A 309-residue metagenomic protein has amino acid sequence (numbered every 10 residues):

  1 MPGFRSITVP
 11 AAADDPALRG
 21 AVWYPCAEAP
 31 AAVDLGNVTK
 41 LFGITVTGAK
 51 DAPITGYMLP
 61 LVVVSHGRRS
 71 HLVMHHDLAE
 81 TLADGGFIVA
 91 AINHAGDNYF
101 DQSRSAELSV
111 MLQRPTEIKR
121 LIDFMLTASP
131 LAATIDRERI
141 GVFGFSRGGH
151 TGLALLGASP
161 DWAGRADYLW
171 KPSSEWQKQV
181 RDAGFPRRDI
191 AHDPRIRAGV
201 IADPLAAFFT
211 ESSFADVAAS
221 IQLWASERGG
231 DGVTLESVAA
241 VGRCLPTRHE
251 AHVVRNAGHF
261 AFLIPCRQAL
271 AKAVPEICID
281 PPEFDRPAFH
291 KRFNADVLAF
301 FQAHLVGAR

Functional and structural regions predicted by a protein language model:
M1-V62, L270: Domain-level recognition of soluble alpha/beta enzyme cores, biased toward histidine phosphatases/phosphomutases
R19-G36, H150-A166, E250-A271: Short, solvent-exposed beta-strand-terminating loops
A27-G48, G164-E211, R228-G230: Mobile cap/lid helix-loop segments that gate and shape the active-site cleft of serine hydrolases
I44-L59, V64-D101, G229-T234: Short substrate-entry loop that stabilizes the transition state in hydrolases
M58-P60, D136-E138, D193-A198, D216-I221 (+1 more regions): Short, proline-enriched alpha-helix->beta-strand connector loops that line the catalytic pocket of alpha/beta-hydrolase
E107-E138, H150, A154-S159, G164-V180 (+2 more regions): Alpha/beta-hydrolase active-site loop
V142-G144: Short beta-strand immediately N-terminal to the catalytic nucleophile in serine-hydrolase-like folds
D216-F289: Active-site-adjacent alpha-helix of alpha/beta-hydrolase-fold enzymes
